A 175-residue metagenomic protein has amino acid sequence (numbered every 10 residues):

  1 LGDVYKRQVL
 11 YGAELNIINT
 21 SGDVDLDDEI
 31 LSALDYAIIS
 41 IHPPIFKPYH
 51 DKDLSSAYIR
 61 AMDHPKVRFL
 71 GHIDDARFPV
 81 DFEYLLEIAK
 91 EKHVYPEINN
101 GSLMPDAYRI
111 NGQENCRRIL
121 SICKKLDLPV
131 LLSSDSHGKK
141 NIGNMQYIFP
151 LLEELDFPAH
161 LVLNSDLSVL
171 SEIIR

Functional and structural regions predicted by a protein language model:
L1-Y5: Short, small-residue-biased leader/transition segments that mark boundaries at the very start of proteins
Q8-E14, Y36-H42, R68-G71: Divalent metal-dependent hydrolysis catalytic cores, especially in the metallo-beta-lactamase
V9-S21, P48, D74-V80: Active-site glycine- and acidic-residue-rich loops that bind and position anionic ligands or nucleotide-like cofactors
E14-N16, S40-H42, E97-N99, H137: Residue-level signal for functionally critical sites in structured catalytic/ligand-binding pockets
I17-N19, F46, L167-S171: A short acidic, often aromatic-flanked loop/helix-cap motif at beta-alpha or helix-coil junctions that lines enzyme
T20-V24, P44-P48, D106: Acidic/histidine-rich helix-loop elements that form or flank divalent-metal/phosphate-binding sites at the catalytic
L26-L34, S55-F69, D74-R175: Charged catalytic cores and adjacent phosphate/nucleic-acid-binding surfaces used for phosphate/nucleic-acid chemistry
H42-K52, S56-Y58: N-terminal leader/targeting helix
